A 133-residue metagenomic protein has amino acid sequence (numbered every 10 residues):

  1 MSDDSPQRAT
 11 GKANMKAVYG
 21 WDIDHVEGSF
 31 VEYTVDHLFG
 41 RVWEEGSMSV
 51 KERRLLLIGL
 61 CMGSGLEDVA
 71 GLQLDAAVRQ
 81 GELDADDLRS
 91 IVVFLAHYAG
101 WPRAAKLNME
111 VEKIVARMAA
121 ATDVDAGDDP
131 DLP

Functional and structural regions predicted by a protein language model:
M1-K51, L74, R79, R103-P133: Acidic, glycine/proline-rich low-complexity segments that act as flexible tails and inter-domain linkers
E52-C61, I91-V92: Short, structured motif recognition centered on aromatic/hydrophobic residues
G59-G65, L95-A99: Generic structural signal for hydrophobic core residues of well-folded globular domains
S64-G71, W101-A105: Short helix-capping/linker segments at secondary-structure and domain boundaries
L66-R89: Mid-chain, well-packed structural core segment of small domains
L83-N108: Charged/polar, low-hydrophobicity segments characteristic of intrinsically disordered regions and flexible loops
